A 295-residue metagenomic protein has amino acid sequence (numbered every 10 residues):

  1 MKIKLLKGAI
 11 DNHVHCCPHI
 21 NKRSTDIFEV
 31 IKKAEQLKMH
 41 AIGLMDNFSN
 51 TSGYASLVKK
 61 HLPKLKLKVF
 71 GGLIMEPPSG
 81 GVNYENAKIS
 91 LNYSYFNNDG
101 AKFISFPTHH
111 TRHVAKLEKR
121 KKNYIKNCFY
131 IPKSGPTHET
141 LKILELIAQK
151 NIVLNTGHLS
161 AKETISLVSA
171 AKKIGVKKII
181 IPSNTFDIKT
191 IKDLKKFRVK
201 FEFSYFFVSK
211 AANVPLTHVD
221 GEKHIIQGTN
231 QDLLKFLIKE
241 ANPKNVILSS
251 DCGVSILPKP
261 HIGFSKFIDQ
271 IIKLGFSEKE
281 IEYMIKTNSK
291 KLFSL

Functional and structural regions predicted by a protein language model:
M1-K68: An N-terminally biased module of ancient metal coordination in phosphate/nucleic-acid-related enzymes
K7-D11, A41, K68-F70, A101-S105 (+4 more regions): Structural preference for beta-strand elements that scaffold enzyme active sites
H15-C17, N47, G72-P78, P107-T111 (+4 more regions): Active-site beta-loop-alpha junctions enriched in small/polar residues
I20-S24, S52-A55, N83, S166-S169 (+3 more regions): Histidine/acidic-residue-rich catalytic or RNA/ligand-binding cores of hydrolases and nuclease-related proteins
K66, E76-P182, D193: Extended substrate/RNA-proximal surfaces in nucleic-acid metabolism proteins
E145, I152-G157, A161-T229, I247: Catalytic pocket-lining loop regions of alpha/beta-barrel enzymes, especially the amidohydrolase/enolase/GH5 lineages
P243-K259: Short acidic/histidine-rich active-site segments
H261-L295: Mid-to-C-terminal alpha-helical segments outside catalytic/metal-binding sites
